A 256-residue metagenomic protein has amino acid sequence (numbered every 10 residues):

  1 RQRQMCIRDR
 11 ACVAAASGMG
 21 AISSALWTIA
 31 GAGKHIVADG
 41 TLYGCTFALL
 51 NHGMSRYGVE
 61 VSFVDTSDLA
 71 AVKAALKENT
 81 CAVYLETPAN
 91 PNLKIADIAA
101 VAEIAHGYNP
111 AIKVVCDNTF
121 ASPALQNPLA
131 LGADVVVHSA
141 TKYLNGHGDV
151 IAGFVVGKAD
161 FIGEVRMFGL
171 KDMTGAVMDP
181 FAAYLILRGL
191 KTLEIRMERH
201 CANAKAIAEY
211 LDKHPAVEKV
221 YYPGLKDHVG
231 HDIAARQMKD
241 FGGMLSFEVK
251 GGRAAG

Functional and structural regions predicted by a protein language model:
R1, A124, M178-D179, G251-R253: General structural signal for secondary-structure boundaries
Q2-I7: Short, small-residue-biased leader/transition segments that mark boundaries at the very start of proteins
C12-A216, Y221, D227, D232: Conserved PLP-enzyme active-site core in the AAT-like
V217-G256: Conserved C-terminal alpha-helix-loop-beta "cap" of PLP-dependent enzymes that closes/shapes the active-site mouth
